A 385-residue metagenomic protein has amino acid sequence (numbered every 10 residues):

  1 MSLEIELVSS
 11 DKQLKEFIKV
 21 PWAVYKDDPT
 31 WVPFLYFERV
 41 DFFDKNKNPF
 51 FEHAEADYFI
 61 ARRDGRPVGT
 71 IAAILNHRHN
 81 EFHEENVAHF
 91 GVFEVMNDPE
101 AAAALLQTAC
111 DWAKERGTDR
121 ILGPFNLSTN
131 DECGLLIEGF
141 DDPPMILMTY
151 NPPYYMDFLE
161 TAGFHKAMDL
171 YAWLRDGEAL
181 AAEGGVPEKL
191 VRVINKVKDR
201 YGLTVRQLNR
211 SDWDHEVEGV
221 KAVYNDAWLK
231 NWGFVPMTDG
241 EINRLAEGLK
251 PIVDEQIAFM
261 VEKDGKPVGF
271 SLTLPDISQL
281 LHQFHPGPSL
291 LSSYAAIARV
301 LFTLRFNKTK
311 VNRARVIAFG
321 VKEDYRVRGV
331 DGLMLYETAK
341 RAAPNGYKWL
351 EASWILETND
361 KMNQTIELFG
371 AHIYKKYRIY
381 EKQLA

Functional and structural regions predicted by a protein language model:
L3, T149-W232: Acyltransferase donor/substrate-recognition loop-hinge adjacent to the catalytic core
L3-E52: Hydrophobic alpha-helical membrane-insertion signals
L14, P67, H77-N80, T129-D131 (+6 more regions): Flexible loop/turn segments at secondary-structure boundaries
Y25-K45, L229-L245, P275: Conserved GNAT-fold acetyl-CoA-binding loop/helix
F34-M148, I252, E262-K263, P267-Q279 (+3 more regions): Conserved donor-binding loop and adjoining core beta-sheet/short helix segment in diverse acyl/aminoacyl transferases
E81-M168, P288-L368: Acyl-donor binding region in acyl/amide transferases
S211-E218, A222-V253, I257, K310 (+2 more regions): Long, K/E/R/D-enriched contiguous segments that form extended
P236-H282, P286: Long, well-ordered mid-to-C-terminal structural blocks that present hydrophobic/aromatic surfaces
